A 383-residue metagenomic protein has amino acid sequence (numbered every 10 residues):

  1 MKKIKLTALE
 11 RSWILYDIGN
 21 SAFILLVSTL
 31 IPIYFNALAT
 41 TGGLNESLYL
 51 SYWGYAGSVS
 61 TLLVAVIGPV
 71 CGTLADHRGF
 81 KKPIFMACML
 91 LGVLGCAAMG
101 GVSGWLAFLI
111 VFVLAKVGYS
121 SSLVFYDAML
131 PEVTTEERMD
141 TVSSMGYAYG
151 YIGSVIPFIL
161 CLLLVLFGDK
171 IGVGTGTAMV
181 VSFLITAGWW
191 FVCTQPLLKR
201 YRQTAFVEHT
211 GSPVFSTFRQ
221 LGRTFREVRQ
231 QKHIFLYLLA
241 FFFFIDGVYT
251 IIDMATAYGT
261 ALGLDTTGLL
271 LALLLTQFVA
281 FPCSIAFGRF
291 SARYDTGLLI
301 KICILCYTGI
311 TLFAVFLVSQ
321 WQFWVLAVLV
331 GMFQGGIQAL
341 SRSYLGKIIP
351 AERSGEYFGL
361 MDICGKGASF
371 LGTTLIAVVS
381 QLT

Functional and structural regions predicted by a protein language model:
K2-E10, R202-L238: Juxtamembrane intracellular "pre-TM" segments in multi-pass secondary transporters
K3-T61, H233-D265, L269-A272: Helix-loop boundary and gating motifs at the non-cytosolic
S47-S51, E136-Y147, T266-T267, A351-M361: Loop-to-transmembrane helix entry/capping segments in MFS-fold secondary transporters and related SLC/MFSD carriers
V66-G79, P282-T296, S380: Helix-to-loop junctions at the C-terminal end of transmembrane segments in multipass secondary transporters
P83-A98, L298-F313: Structural signature of the two symmetry-related core transmembrane helices
M99-F112, V315-A327: Helix-loop junctions at membrane interfaces in 12-TM secondary transporters
S121-T135, G336-I349: Intracellular juxtamembrane helix-capping segments at the cytosolic ends of symmetry-related transmembrane helices
S143-V165, D362-G372: Glycine-rich segments within core transmembrane alpha-helices of 12-TM secondary carriers
